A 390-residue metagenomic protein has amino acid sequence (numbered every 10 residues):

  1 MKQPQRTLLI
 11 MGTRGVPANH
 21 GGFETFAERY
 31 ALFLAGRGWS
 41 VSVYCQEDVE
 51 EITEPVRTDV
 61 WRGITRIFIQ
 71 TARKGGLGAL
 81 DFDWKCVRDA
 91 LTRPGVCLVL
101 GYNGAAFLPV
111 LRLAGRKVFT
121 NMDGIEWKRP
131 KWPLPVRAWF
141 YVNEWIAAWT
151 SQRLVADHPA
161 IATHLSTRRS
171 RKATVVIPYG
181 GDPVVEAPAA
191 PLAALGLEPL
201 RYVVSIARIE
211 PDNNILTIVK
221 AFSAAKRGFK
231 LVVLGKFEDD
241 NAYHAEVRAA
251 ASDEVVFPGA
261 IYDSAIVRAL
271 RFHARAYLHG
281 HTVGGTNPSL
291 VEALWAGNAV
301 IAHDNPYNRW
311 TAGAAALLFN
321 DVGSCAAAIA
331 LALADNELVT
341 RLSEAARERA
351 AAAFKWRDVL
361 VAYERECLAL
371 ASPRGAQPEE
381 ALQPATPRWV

Functional and structural regions predicted by a protein language model:
L9-I10, A194-K226, V232: Conserved donor-binding/catalytic core segment of Leloir-type glycosyltransferases
G78-D123, W127, G285: An aromatic- and histidine-rich active-site surface loop
L91, R137-L154: Membrane-proximal helix-turn-helix segments that form the acceptor-binding/catalytic region of lipid-linked
A147-V175, G181-P183, Y363: A short, active-site helix/loop in glycosyltransferases that binds the activated sugar's phosphate group
H244-A265: Nucleotide-activated donor-binding/catalytic signature segment of Leloir-type glycosyltransferases, i.e., the conserved
A276, W295, A299-A302: Short hydrophobic beta-strand element within catalytic cores of glycosyltransferases and related nucleotide-activated
T282: Aromatic "clamp/platform" in nucleotide-sugar-dependent glycosyltransferases that forms part of the donor/acceptor
R309-L331, E337-S343: Change "using UDP/GDP/dTDP sugars" to "using nucleotide sugars
